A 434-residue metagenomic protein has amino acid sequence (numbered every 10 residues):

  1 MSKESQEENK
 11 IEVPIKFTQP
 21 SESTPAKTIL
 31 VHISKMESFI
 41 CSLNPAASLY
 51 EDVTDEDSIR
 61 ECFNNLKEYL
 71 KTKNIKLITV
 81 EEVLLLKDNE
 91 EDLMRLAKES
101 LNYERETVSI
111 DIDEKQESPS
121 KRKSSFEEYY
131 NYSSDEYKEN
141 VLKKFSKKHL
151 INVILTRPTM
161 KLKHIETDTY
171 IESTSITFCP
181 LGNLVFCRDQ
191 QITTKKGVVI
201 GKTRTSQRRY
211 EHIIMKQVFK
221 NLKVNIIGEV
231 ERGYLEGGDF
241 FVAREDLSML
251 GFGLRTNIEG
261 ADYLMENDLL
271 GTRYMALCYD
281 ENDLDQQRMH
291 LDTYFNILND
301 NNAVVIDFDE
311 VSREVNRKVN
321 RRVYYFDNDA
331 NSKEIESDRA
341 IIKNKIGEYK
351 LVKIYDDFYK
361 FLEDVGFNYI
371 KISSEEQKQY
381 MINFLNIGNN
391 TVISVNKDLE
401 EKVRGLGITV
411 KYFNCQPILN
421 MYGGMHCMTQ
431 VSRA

Functional and structural regions predicted by a protein language model:
S2-A434: The feature marks the mature, well-folded catalytic cores of soluble enzymes
